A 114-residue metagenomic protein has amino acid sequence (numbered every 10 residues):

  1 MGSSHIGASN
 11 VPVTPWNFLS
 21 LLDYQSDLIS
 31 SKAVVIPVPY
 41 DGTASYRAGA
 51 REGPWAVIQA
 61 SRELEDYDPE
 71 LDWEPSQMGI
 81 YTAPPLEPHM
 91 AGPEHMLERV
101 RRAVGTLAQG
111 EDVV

Functional and structural regions predicted by a protein language model:
G2-V114: Metal-dependent C-N hydrolase catalytic cores
